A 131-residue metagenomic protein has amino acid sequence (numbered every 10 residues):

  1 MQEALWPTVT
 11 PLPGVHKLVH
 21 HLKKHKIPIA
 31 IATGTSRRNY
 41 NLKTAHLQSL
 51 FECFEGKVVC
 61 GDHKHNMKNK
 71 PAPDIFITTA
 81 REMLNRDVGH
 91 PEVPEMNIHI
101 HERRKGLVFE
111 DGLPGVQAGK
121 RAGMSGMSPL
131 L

Functional and structural regions predicted by a protein language model:
M1-H20, H25, V88-H99: Metal-dependent phosphoesterase signature
T8, A30, S36-L107, L113 (+1 more regions): Substrate-recognition "cap/lid" segment bordering the active-site pocket of phosphatases
L12-H16, L47-Q48, P129-L130: Short, structured coil/loop segments at alpha-helix boundaries
H21, A118-R121: Well-formed, non-transmembrane alpha-helical positions, independent of function
G112-A118, G126-L131: Short glycine/proline-centered loop/turn elements that form peptide/ligand docking sites
